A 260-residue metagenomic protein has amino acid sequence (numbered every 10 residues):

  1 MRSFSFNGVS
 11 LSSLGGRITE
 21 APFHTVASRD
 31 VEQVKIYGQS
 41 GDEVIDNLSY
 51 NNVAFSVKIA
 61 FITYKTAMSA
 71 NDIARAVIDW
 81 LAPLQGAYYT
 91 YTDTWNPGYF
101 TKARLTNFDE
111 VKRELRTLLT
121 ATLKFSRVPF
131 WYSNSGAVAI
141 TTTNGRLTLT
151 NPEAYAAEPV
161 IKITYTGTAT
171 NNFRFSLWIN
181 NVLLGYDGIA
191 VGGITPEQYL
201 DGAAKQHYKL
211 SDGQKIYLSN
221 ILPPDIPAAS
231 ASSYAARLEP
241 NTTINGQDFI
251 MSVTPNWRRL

Functional and structural regions predicted by a protein language model:
M1-A54, P97-E110: Solvent-exposed edge beta-strands and adjacent loop segments that serve as assembly or binding interfaces
V34, D42-S69, T117-F130: Oligomerization/assembly interface segments of phage tail-like spikes and tubes
S49-V53, P83, L115-L119, E153-A157 (+1 more regions): Solvent-exposed loop and beta-edge segments used for protein-protein assembly and interaction
F55-V57, T101, A121-L123, P159 (+1 more regions): Hydrophobic residues positioned within well-ordered beta-strands of beta-sheet architectures
I59-T63, N107-D109, R127-W131, Y165-G167 (+1 more regions): Beta-strand elements of well-folded, non-transmembrane domains
T66-A103: Short N-terminal edge-element motif at the start of the domain
Y88-Y132: Short beta-strand and beta-hairpin "edge-sheet" elements
S133-L260: Intrinsically disordered, low-complexity segments enriched in serine, threonine, and glycine
